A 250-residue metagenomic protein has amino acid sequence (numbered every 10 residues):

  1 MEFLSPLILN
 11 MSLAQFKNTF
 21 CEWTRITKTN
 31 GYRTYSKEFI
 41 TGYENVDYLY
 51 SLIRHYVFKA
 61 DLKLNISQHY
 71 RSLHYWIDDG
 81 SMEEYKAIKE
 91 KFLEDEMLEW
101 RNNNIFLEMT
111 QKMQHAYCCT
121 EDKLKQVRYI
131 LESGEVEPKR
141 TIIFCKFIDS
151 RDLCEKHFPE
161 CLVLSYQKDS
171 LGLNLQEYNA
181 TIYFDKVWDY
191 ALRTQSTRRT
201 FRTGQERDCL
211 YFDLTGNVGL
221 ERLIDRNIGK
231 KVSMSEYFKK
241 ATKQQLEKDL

Functional and structural regions predicted by a protein language model:
M1, P138, F158-P159, Y178-N179: Short, well-ordered alpha-helix to beta-strand connector turns
M1-K63, Q205-D208: Conserved P-loop NTPase motor "coupling/switch" region that bridges the ATPase
I8, C21-W23, F58, G80-M82 (+6 more regions): Short, solvent-exposed loop/turn segments at secondary-structure junctions
L13, K59-Y70, Y237-Q244: Coupling/hinge elements of helicase-like and P-loop NTPase modules
D61-F158: Conserved helicase/translocase motor-coupling segment
D149-L153, E160-C209: SF2 helicase motor core recognition
W188-T197, F201-L250: A conserved SF2-helicase RecA2
